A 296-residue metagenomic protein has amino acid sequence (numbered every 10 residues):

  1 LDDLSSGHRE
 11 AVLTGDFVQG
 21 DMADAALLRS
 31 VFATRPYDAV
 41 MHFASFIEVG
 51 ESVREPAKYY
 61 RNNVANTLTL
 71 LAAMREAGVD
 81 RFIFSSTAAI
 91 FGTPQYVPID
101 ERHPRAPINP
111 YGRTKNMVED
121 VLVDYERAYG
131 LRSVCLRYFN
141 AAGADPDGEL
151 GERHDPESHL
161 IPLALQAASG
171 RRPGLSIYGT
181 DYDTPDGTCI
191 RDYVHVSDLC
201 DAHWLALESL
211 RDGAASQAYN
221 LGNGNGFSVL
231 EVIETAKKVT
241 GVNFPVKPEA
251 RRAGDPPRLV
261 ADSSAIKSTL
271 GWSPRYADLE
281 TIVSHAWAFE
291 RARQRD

Functional and structural regions predicted by a protein language model:
L1-A144: N-terminal Rossmann-like NAD(P)+-binding domain of SDR-like oxidoreductases, especially those catalyzing
G7-R9, G20, G50, S85 (+8 more regions): Glycine-centered small-residue hotspots that permit tight backbone geometry or close packing
H8, L13, V49, Q95 (+9 more regions): Glycine-rich, flexible loop/turn motifs
F17, R29, M41, E48 (+8 more regions): Generic anion/oxyanion-binding catalytic loop in active/binding sites
Y60, H103, I108-N116, L150-P162 (+2 more regions): Short-chain dehydrogenase/reductase
E101, E119, E152, K237 (+1 more regions): Acidic-residue sensor for enzyme active/binding pockets
P146-E157, Q166-A167, P173: Hydrophobic, Gly/Ser/Ala-rich alpha-helical and linker tracts in large acyl-processing enzymes of secondary/lipid
L160-D296: C-terminal substrate-binding subdomain of Rossmann-fold SDR/epimerase-dehydratase oxidoreductases
